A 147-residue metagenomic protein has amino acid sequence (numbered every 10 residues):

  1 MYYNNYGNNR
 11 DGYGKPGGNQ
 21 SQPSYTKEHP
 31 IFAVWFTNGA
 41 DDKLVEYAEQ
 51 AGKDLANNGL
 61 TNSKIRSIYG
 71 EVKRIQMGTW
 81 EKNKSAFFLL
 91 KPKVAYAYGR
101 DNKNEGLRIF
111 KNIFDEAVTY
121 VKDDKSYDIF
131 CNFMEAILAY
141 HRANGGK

Functional and structural regions predicted by a protein language model:
M1-H29: Intrinsically disordered, low-complexity arginine-rich tails of RNA-binding/processing proteins
N4, A33-V34, I129: Intrinsically disordered, low-complexity segments used for protein-protein interactions
Y6, D11-G17, N38, A51 (+2 more regions): Feature targets compositionally biased, intrinsically disordered low-complexity regions with long contiguous runs
D11, D41-D42, D54, D101 (+3 more regions): Acidic-enriched, low-complexity/disordered segments with a strong bias for Aspartate over Glutamate
P23-I109: The feature represents the first ordered module of a protein
I109-G146: Amphipathic alpha-helical binding modules
